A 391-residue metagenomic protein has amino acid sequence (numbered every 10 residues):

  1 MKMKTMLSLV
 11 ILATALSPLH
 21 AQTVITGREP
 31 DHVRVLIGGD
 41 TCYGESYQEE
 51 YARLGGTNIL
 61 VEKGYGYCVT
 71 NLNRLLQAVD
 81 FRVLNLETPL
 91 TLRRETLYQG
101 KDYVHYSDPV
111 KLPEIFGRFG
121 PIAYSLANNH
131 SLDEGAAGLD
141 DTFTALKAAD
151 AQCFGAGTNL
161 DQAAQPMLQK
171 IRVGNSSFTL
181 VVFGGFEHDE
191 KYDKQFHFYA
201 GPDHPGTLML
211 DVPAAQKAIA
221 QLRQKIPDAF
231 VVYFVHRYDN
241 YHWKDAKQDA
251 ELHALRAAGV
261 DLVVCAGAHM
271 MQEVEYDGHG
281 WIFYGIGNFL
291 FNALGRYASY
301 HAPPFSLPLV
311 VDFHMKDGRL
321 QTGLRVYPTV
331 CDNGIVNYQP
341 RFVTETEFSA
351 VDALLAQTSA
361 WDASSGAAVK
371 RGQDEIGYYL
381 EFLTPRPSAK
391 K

Functional and structural regions predicted by a protein language model:
M1-L7: Bacterial N-terminal signal peptides that target proteins for export
M3, L16-H20: Long alpha-helical, hydrophobic tracts
S8-S17: Bacterial N-terminal signal peptides
Q22-K391: Acidic, metal/ion-coordinating pockets
